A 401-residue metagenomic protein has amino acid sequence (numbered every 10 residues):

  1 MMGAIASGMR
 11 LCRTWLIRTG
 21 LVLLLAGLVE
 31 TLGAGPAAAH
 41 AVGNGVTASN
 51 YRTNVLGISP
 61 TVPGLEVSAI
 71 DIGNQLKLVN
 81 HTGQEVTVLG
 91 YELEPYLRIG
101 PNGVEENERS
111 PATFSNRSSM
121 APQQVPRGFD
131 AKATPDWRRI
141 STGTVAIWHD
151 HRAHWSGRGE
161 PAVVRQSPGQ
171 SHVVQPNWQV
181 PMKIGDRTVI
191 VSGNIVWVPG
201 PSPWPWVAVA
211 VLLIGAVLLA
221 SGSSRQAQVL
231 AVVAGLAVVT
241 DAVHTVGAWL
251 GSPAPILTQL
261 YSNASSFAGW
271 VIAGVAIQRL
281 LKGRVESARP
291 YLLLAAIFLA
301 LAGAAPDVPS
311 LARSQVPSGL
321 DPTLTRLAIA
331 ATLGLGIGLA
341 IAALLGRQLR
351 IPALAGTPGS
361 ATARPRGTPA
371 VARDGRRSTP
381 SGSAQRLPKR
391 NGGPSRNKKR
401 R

Functional and structural regions predicted by a protein language model:
M1-V42, K399-R400: Hydrophobic secretory-pathway targeting helix
C12-L23, W206-V211, Q226-L236, A264-A268 (+1 more regions): Alpha-helical transmembrane segments
L23-G35, T245, R279, D307 (+1 more regions): Short hydrophobic alpha-helical membrane-anchoring segments
G35-P199: Soluble extramembrane regions of membrane proteins in the secretory/endomembrane system
V196-V209, T323-A328: Juxtamembrane/start-of-transmembrane alpha-helix segments at the extracytoplasmic/lumenal side of membrane anchors
P201-T258: Core alpha-helical transmembrane segments of integral membrane proteins
G247-R401: Generic detector of multi-pass transmembrane helix bundles and their immediately adjacent loops in polytopic membrane
